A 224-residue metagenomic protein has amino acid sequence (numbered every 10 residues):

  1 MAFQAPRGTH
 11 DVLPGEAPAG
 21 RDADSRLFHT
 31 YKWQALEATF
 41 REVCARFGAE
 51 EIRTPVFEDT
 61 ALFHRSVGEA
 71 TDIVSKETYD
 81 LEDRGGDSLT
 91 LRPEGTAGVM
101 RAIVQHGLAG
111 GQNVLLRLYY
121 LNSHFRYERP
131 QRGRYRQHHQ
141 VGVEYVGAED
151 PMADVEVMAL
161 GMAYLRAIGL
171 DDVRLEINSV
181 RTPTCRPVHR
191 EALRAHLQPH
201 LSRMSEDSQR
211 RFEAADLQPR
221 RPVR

Functional and structural regions predicted by a protein language model:
M1-R224: TRNA-recognition modules of translation machinery and tRNA-sensing kinases, especially anticodon-binding
